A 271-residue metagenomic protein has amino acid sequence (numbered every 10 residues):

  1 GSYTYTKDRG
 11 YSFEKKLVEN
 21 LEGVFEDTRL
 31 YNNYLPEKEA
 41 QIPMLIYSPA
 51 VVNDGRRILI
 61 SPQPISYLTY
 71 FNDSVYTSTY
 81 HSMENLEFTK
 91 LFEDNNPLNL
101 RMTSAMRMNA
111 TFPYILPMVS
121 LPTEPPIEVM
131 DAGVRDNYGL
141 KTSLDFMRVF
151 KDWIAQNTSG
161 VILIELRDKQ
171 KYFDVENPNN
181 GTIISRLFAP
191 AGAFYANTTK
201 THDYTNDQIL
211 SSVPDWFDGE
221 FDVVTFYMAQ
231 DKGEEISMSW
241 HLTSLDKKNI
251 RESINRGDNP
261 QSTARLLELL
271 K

Functional and structural regions predicted by a protein language model:
G1-K271: Catalytic domains of lipid- and phosphate-ester/thioester hydrolases
